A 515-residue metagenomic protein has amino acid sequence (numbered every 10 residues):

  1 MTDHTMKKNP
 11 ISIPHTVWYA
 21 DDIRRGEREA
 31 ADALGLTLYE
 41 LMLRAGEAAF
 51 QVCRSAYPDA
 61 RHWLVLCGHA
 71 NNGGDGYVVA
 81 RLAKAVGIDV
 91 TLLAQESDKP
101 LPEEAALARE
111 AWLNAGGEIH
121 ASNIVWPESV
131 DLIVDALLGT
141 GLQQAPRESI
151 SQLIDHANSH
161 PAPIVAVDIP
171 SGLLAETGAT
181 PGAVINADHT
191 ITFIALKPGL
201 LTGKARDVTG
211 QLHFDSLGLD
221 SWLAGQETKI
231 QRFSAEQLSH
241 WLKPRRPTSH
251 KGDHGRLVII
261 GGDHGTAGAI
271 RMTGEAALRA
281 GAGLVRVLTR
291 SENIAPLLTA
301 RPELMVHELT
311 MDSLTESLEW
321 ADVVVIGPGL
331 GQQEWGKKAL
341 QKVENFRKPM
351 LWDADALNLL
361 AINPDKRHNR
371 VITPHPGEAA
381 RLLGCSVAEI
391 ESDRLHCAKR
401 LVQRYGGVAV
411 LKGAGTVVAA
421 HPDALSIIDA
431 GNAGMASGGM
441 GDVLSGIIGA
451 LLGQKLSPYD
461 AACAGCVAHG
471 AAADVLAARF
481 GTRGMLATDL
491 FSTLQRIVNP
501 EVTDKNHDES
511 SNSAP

Functional and structural regions predicted by a protein language model:
T2-A94, P102, H189, L200-A354 (+3 more regions): Small-residue (G/A/S/T)-rich helix-start motifs and N-terminal tracts that mark the onset
V78-N158, A295-L309, T315-W320: N-terminal small/polar loop signature for handling phosphorylated ligands or for N-terminal nucleophile
R109, I150-S151, V184-A187, L340 (+1 more regions): Amphipathic alpha-helical segments in well-structured domains
R109-N114, A183-V184, K204-D207, L401: Short, conserved catalytic or adaptor-binding loops enriched in Gly and charged residues
D131-L132, L137-T228: Internal gly/pro-rich beta-alpha loop/helix module that stabilizes soluble enzyme cofactors or their anionic handles
